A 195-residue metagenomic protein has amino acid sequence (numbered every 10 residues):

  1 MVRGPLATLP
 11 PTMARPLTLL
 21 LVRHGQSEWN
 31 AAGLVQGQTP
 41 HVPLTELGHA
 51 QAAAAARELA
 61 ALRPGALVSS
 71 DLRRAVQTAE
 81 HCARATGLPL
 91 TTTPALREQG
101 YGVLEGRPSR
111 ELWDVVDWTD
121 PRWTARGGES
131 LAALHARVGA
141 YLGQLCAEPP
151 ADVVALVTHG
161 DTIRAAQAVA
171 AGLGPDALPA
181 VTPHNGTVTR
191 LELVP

Functional and structural regions predicted by a protein language model:
V2-G4, P16-T18, V22-T86: Active-site-proximal alpha-helix that buttresses catalytic centers in soluble enzyme cores
L9-L17: Extreme N-terminus of proteins, especially the signal/transit-peptide cleavage junction and the first residues
E28, R74-V76, Q99-G100, T162-R164: Short, active-site-adjacent cap segments at secondary-structure transitions
P43, R84-A140: Phosphate-handling substructures
A53-A60, H135, G139-A147: Generic structural signal for well-ordered alpha-helical scaffold segments
S69-S70, A136, V157-T158: Short beta-strand scaffold positions
D71, P94, G160: Short secondary-structure boundary segments
A140-P195: Active-site-adjacent alpha-helix immediately C-terminal to a catalytic or transition-state-stabilizing loop
